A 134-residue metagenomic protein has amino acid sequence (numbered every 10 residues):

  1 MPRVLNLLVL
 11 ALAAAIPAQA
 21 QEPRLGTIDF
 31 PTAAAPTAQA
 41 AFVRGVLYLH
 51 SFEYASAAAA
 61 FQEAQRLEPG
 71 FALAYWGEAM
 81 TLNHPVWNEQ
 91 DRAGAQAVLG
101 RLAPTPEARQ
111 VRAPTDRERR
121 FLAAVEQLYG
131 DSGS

Functional and structural regions predicted by a protein language model:
L5-A15: Bacterial N-terminal signal peptides
A20-A33, T105-E107: Repeat-mediated protein-protein interaction surfaces in helical alpha-solenoids
T37, G70-A72, D116: Residue-level recognition of tetratricopeptide repeat
A41, Y75, D116-A123: Canonical tetratricopeptide repeat
E53-A59, E78-R112, A123-S134: Inter-helical turn/loop elements of alpha-helical hairpins
E63-R66, P104: Conserved structural position within tetratricopeptide repeats
